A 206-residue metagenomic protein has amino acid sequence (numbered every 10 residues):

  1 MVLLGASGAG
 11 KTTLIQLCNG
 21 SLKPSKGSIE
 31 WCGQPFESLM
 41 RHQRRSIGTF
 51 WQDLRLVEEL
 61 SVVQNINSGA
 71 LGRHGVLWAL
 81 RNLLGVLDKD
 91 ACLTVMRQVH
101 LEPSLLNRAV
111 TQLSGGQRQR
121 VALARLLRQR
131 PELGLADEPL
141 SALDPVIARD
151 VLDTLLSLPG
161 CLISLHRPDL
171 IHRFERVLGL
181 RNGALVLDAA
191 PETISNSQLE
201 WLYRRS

Functional and structural regions predicted by a protein language model:
N19: Helix-to-loop junction immediately C-terminal to a conserved catalytic motif
Q34-W51, G85, I194: ABC ATPase NBD coupling module
D53, L60-L80: Q-loop/switch helix immediately C-terminal to the Walker
A79-S104: Conserved ABC ATPase "signature" region
A109-L113, Q117: Conserved ABC ATPase signature
G134-E138: Catalytic Walker B motif of ABC-type/P-loop ATPase nucleotide-binding domains
A184-S206: Conserved beta-strand-loop-alpha-helix hinge in the C-terminal portion of ABC ATPase nucleotide-binding domains
